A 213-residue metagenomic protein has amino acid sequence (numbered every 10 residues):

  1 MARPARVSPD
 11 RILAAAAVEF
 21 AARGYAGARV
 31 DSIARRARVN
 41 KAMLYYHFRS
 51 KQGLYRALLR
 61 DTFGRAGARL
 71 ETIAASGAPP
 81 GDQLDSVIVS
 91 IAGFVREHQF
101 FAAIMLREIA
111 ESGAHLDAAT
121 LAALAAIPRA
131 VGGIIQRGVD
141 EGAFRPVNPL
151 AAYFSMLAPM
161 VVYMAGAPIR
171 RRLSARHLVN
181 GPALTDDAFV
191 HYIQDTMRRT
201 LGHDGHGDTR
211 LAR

Functional and structural regions predicted by a protein language model:
M1-V7, A14, V18, G205-R213: N-terminal intrinsically disordered/low-complexity leader segments
R3, L58-S86, L116, I134: Amphipathic alpha-helical linker/stalk segments
S8-A17, I33, L58-T62, A66 (+1 more regions): Generic hydrophobic, amphipathic alpha-helix propensity
R11, E19-G53, A57-L58: Helix-turn-helix
I12-F20, I91, M197: Short hydrophobic clusters on alpha-helical segments that form packing/core surfaces in small helical domains
E71-A103, P149-M156, D187-V190: Hydrophobic alpha-helical connector segments
S90-E97, A125-E141, R145, P159-R213: C-terminal peripheral helix-coil segments that are non-catalytic and often amphipathic
R96-A118, A167-A175: Amphipathic alpha-helical segments used for helix-helix packing
